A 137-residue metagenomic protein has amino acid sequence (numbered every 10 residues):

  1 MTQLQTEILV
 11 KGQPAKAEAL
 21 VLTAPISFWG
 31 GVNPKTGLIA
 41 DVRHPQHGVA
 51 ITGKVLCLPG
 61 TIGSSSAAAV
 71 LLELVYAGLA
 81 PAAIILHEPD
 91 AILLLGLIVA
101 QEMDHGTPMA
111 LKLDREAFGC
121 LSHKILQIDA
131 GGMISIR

Functional and structural regions predicted by a protein language model:
T2-L9, P14: Intrinsically disordered, low-complexity regions enriched in acidic/Ser/Thr/Pro/Gln residues
E7-V10, L20-A130: Feature captures the catalytic cores and cofactor-binding loops of soluble hydro-lyases/lyases that act on carboxylate
G131-R137: Phosphate/diphosphate-binding glycine-rich loops and adjacent basic-rich segments that engage nucleotide
